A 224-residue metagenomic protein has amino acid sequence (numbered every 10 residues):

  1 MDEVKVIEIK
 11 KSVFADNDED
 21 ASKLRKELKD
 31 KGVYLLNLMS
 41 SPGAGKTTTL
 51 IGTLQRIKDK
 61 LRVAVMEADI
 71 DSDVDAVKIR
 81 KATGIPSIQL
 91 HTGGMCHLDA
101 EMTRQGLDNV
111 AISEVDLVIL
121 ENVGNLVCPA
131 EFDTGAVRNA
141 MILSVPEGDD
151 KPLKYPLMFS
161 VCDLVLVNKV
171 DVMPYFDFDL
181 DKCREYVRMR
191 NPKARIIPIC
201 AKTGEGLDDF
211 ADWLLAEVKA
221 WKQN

Functional and structural regions predicted by a protein language model:
E3-K26, K31-L36, A44, T48 (+4 more regions): Nucleotide-state-sensitive switch-loop elements of NTP-binding domains
L38, L90-H91, M141-S144, L166-K169: Conserved beta-strand segments of the P-loop GTPase G domain that flank and frequently precede/overlap
S41-G45, E205: ATP-binding Walker
D69, N168, C200: Active-site glycine-centered loops adjacent to acidic/histidine catalytic or metal-binding residues that shape
D75, K154, G206: Short acidic active-site motifs
P129-A136, V145-K193: Conserved C-terminal guanine-recognition region of P-loop GTPase G domains, centered on the G4
M173-N224: Canonical P-loop GTPase G-domain recognition
